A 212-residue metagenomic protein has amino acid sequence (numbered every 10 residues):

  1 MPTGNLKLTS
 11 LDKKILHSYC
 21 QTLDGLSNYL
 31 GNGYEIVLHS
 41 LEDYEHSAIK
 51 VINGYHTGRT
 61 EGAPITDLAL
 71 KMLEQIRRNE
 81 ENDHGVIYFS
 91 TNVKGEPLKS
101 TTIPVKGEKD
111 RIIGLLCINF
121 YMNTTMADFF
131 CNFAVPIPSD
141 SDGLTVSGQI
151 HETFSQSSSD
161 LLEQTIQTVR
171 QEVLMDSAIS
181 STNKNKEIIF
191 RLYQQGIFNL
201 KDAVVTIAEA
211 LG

Functional and structural regions predicted by a protein language model:
P2-Y19, S27-Y29, G114-L115, F120-N183: Juxtadomain coupling helices with adjacent low-complexity linkers
S18, P97, N199: Short, glycine/acidic-rich beta->alpha junctions
L23-V93: Structured interaction and signal-relay segments at domain junctions
Y29-G33, V37, E172-D176, G196-L200: Short secondary-structure junctions and interdomain/linker hinges
M72-V135: Sensory/regulatory domains in signal-transduction proteins
N183-G212: Phosphate-/nucleic-acid-contacting segments
